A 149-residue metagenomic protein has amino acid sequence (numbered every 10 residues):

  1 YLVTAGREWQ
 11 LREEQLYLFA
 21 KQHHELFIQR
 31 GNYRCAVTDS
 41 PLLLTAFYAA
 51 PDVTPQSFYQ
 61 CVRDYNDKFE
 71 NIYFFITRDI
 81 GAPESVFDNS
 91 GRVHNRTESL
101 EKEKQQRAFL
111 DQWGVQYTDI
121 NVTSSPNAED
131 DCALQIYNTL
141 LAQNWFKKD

Functional and structural regions predicted by a protein language model:
Y1-H23: Conserved substrate/cofactor phosphate-moiety recognition/catalytic segment in nucleotide-dependent phosphotransferases
Y1-T4, P41-A46, F75, D79-V86: Short, basic/glycine-rich phosphate-binding loops at helix/coil junctions that contact nucleotide phosphates
Q15-K68: Glycine-rich phosphate-binding loop used to anchor ATP phosphates in small-molecule kinases, encompassing both
E25, Q135-I136: Short alpha-helical scaffold segments that flank and stabilize functional sites
D52-D130, Q135, K147: A glycine- and Lys/Arg-enriched "phosphate-lid" helix/loop adjacent to the NTP-binding pocket of small-molecule kinases
Y137-L141: Charge-biased, low-complexity intrinsically disordered regions
Q143-D149: A short, highly charged, low-complexity intrinsically disordered segment
